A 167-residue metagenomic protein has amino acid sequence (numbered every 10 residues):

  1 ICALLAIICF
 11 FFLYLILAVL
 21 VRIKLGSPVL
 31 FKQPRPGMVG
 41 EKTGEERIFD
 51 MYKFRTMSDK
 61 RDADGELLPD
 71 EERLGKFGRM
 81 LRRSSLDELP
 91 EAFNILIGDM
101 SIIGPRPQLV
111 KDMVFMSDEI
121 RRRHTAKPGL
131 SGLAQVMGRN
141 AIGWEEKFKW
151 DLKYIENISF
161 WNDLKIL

Functional and structural regions predicted by a protein language model:
I1-D59, K165-L167: A hydrophobic, helix-centered structural microdomain
P28, P36, P90-L167: Hydrophobic structural segments characteristic of membrane proteins
Q33, K60-M80, L109-M116, W150: Cytosolic-biased juxtamembrane loops and peripheral soluble domains of multi-pass membrane proteins
M51, D70-L74, L89, F160 (+1 more regions): Alpha-helical membrane-protein architecture signal
M57-A63, R139-G143: Active-site/binding-pocket entry motifs
R82-A92: Short acidic-aromatic low-complexity motifs
